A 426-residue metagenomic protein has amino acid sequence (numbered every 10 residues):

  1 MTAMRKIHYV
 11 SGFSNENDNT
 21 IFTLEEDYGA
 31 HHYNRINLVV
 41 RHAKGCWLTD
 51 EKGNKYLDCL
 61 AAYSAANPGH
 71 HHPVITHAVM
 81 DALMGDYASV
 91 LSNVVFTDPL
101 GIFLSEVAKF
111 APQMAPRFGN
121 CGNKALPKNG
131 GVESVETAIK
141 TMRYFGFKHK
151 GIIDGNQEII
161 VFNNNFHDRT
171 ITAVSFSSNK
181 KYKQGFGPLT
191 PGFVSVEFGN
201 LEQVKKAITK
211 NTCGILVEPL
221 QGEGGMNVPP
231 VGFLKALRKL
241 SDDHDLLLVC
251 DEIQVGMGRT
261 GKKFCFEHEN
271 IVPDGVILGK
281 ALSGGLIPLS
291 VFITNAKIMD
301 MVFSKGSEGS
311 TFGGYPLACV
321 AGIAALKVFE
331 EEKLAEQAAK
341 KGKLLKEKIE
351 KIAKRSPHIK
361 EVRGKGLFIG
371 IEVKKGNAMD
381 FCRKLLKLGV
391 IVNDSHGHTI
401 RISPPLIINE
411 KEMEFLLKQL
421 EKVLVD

Functional and structural regions predicted by a protein language model:
T2-D426: Conserved N-terminal phosphate-binding loop of PLP-dependent enzymes in the Aspartate aminotransferase
